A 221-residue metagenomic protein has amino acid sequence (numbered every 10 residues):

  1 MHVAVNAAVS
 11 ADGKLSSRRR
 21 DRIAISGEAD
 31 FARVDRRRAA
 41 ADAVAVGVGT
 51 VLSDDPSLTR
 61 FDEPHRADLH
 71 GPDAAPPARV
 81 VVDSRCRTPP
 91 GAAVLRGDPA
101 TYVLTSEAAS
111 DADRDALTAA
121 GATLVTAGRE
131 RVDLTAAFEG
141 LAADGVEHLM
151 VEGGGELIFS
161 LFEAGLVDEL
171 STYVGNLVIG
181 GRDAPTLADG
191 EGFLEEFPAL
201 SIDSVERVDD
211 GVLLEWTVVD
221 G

Functional and structural regions predicted by a protein language model:
M1-G221: Enzymes that bind and transform nitrogen-containing heteroaromatic metabolites
